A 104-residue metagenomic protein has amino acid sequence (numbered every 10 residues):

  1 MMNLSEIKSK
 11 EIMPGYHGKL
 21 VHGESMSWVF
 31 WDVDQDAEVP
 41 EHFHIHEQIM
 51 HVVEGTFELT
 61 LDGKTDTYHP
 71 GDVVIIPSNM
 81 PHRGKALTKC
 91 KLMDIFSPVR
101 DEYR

Functional and structural regions predicted by a protein language model:
M1-S25: A short, N-terminal "cap"/entry segment at the start of jelly-roll beta-barrel domains of the cupin/DSBH fold
P14, S27-H44: Conserved short histidine dyad/triad with adjacent acidic residue
E24, T60-K64, L87: Short strand-coil-strand connectors
D32-D34, H44-L59: Short, conserved beta-strand element in jelly-roll/cupin
V53-E54, H69-P70, T88: A cytosolic small-molecule/anion-sensing beta-strand core signal
G63-S78: Short acidic-glycine-tyrosine-enriched beta hairpin
S78-E102: Ligand-binding loop in jelly-roll beta-barrel domains
